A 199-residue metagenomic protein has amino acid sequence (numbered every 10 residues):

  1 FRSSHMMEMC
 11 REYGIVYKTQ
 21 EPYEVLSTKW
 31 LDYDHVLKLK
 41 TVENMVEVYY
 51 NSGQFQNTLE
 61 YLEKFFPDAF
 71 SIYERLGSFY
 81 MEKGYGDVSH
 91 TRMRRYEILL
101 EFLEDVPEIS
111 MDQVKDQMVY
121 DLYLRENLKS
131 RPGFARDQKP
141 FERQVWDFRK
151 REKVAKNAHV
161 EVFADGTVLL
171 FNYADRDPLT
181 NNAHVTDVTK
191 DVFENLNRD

Functional and structural regions predicted by a protein language model:
F1-F70: A structural motif corresponding to the C-terminal lobe/cap of the Radical SAM core domain
N44-D199: Radical SAM enzyme core and accessory elements
